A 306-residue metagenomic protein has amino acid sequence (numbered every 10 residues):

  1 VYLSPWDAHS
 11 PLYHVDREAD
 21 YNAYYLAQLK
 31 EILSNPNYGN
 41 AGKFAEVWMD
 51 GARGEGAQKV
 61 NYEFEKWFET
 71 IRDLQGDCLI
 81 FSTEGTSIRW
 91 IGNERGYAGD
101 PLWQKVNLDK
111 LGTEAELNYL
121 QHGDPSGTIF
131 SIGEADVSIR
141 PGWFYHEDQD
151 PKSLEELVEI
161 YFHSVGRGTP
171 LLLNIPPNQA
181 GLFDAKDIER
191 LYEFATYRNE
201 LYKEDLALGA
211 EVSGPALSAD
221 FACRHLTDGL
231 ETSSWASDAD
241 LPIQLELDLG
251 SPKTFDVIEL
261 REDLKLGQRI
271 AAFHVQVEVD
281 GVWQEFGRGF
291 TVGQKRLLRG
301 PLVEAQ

Functional and structural regions predicted by a protein language model:
V1-H225, D238-A239, E259-R261, Q268 (+2 more regions): Mature catalytic domains of secreted/periplasmic carbohydrate-active enzymes
P5, I139, P177, S251 (+3 more regions): Non-catalytic surface loops within mature trypsin-like serine protease
A210-V212, L230, I243-E262, V275 (+1 more regions): Hydrophobic/aromatic beta-strand segments within beta-rich folds
E231-W235: Non-catalytic extracellular/lumenal accessory regions of secreted precursors
L241, T254, G267-A271: Short loop/turn segments at connectors of secondary-structure elements within structured domains
Q268-G281: Short, surface-exposed beta-strand/strand-loop-strand elements in extracellular ectodomains
W283-E285: Tryptophan-centered short beta-strand motifs
